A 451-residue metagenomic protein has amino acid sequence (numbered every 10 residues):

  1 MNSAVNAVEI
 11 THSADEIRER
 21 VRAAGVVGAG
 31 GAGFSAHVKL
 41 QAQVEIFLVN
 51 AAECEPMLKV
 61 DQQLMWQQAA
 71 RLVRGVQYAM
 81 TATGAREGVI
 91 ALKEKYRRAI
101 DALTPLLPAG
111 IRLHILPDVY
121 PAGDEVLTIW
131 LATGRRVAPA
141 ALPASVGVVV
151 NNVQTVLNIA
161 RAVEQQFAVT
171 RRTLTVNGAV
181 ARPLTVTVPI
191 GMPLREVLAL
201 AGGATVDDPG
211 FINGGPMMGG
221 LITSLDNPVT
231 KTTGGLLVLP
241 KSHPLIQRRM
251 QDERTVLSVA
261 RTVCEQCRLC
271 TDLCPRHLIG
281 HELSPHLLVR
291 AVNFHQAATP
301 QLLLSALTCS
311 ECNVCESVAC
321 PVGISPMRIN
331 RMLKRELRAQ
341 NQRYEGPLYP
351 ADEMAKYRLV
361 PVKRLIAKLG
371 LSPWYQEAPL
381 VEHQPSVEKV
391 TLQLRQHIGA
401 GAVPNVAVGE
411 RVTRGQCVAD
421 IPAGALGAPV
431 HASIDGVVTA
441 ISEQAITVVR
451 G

Functional and structural regions predicted by a protein language model:
A14, G84-L194, L200-D207, G215-P216 (+1 more regions): Hydrophobic alpha-helical positions that pack around
F47-D61, V180: Gly-rich Lys/Arg/Thr-decorated short loops/hinges at beta-loop-alpha junctions or inter-strand turns that position
W66-A82: Histidine-anchored nucleotide/phosphate-binding helix
L239-R261, T271, R276-E353, V387: Ferredoxin-type iron-sulfur electron-transfer modules in oxidoreductases and energy-metabolism complexes
D352-G401, N405: N-terminal, Lys/Arg-enriched amphipathic/low-complexity engagement segments that precede the first folded domain
A402-R411, G415: Short histidine-centered loop motifs in beta-beta connectors
T413-G427, A445-T447: Short hydrophobic beta/alpha edge segments that flank linear recognition/processing sites
G436-V438: Conserved hydrophobic positions within beta-strands
